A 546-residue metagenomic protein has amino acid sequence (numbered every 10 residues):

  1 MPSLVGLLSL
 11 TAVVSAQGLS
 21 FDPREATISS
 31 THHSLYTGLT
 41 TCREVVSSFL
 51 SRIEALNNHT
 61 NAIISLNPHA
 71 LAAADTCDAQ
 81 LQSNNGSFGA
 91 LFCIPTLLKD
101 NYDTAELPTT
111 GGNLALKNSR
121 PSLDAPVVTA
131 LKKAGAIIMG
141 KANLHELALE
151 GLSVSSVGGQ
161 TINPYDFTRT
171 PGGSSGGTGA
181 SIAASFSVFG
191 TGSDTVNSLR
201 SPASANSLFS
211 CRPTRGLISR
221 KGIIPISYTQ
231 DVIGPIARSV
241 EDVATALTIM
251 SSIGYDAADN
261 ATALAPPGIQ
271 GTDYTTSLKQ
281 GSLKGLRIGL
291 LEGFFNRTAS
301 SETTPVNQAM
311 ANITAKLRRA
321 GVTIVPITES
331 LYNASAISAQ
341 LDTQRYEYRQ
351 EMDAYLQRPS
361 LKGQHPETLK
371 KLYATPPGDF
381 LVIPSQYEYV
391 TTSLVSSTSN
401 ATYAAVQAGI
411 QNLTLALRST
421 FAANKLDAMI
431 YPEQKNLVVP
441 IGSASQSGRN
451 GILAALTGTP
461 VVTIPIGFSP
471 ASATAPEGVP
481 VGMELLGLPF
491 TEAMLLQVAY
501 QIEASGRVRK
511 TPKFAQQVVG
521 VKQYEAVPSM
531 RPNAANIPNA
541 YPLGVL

Functional and structural regions predicted by a protein language model:
P2-A79, N296, N312-A315, R319-G321 (+1 more regions): An N-terminal boundary/leader segment
Q17-V196, T214, F421: Gly/Ser-rich catalytic/binding loops embedded in alpha/beta enzyme cores
A55, A184, F189-E292, K316 (+3 more regions): Structural helix-boundary/capping segments
F92-G111, S282-G293, R345-R418, P465-G482: Short helix-loop capping/hinge segments that flank enzyme active sites or metal/cofactor-binding pockets
Y102, P108, Q230-V232, N260-L361: Gly/Ser-rich, acidic/histidine-flanked active-site/gating loops
T109-N118, A299-T303, V438-S445: Glycine/threonine-rich flexible loop motifs
P266-G268, A401-T402, E433-I452: Short, surface-exposed loop/helix-turn segments at secondary-structure junctions that function as lids/hinges flanking
